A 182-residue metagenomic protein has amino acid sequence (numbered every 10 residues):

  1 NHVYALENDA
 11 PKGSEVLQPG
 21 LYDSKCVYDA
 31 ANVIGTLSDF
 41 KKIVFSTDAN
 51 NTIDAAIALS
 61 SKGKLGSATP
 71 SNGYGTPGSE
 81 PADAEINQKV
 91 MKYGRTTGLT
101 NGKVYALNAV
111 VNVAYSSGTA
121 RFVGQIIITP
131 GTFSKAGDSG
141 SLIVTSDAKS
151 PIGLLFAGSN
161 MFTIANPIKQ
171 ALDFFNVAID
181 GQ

Functional and structural regions predicted by a protein language model:
N1-Q125, V144-D147, F156, N166-Q170: Serine endopeptidase catalytic core focused on the charge-relay Asp
I127-T129: Beta-strand-rich, repetitive solenoid scaffolds
G131-L154: Catalytic nucleophile loop of clan PA
S159-N160: A short acidic/small-residue loop/turn micro-motif
D173-Q182: Short, low-complexity, Pro/Ser/Thr/Gly-rich segments in the mature regions of secreted, periplasmic
